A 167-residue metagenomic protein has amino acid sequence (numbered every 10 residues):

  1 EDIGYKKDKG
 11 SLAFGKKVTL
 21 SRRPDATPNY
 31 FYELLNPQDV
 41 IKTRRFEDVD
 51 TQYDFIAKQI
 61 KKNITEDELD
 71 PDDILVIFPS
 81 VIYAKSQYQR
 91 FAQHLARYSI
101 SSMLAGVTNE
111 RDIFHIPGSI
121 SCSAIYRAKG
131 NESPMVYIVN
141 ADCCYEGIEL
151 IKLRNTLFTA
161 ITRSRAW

Functional and structural regions predicted by a protein language model:
E1-W167: The feature marks helicase ATPase cores and/or their adjacent C-terminal helical subdomains in SF1/SF2/AAA+ helicases
